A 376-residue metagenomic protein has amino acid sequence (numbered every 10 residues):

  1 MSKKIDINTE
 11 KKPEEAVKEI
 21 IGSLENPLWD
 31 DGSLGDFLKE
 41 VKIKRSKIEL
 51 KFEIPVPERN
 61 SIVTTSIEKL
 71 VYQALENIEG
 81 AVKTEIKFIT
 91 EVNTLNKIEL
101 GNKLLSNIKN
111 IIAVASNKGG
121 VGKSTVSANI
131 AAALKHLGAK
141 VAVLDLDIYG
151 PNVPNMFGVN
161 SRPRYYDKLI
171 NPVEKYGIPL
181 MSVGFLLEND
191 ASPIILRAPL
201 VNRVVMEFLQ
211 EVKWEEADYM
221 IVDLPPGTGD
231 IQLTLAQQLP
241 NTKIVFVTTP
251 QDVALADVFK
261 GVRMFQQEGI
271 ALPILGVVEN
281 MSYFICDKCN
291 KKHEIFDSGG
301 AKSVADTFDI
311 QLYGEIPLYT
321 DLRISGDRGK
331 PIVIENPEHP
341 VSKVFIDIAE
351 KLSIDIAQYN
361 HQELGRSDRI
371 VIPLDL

Functional and structural regions predicted by a protein language model:
S2-V41: N-proximal, solvent-exposed amphipathic alpha-helical segments enriched in charged/polar residues
L34-F37, K42-S46, F52-A115, N360: Extreme N-terminal, non-catalytic leader segments that precede Walker-type/kinase nucleotide-binding cores
T65-E68, Y219, P225-S325: Conserved catalytic-core segment of NTP-binding enzymes
N110-D145: Walker A/P-loop phosphate-binding motif and the immediately C-terminal alpha-helix
L134-A191, I195, N202, L209: Phosphate-binding loop that captures ATP/GTP phosphates
L187-L235: Phosphate-binding/switch loop-helix module in NTP-utilizing enzymes
R328-V341: C-terminal boundary of histidine-terminating zinc-finger modules
D347, K351, H361-L376: A short, charged, Gly/Pro-tolerant segment at domain boundaries
